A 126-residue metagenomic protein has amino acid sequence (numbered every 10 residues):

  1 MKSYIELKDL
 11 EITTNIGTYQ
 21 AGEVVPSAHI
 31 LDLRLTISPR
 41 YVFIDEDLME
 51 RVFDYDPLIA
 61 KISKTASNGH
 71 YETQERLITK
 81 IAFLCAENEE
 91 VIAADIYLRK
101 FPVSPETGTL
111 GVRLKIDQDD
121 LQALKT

Functional and structural regions predicted by a protein language model:
M1-T126: N-terminal, polar/charged subdomain of small-to-medium soluble alpha/beta proteins
